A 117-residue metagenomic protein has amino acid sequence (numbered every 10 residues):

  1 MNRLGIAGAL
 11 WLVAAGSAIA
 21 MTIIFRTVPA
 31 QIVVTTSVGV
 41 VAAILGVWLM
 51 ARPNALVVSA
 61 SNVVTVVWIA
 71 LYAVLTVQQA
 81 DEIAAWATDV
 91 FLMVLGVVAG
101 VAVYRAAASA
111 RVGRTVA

Functional and structural regions predicted by a protein language model:
N2-A7, L95-A117: Membrane-water interface at the C-terminal end of transmembrane alpha helices
N2-Q31: Membrane-helix boundary elements
A15-I19, V40-G46, I69-A70: Hydrophobic, membrane-inserted alpha-helices
A20-R26, G46-A51, V74-Q79: Hydrophobic alpha-helical transmembrane segments
A30-A43, A85-G96: Alpha-helical transmembrane segments of polytopic membrane proteins
V38-V58: Canonical alpha-helical transmembrane segments
V58-T65: Cytoplasmic-side transmembrane-helix entry/capping segments in multi-pass membrane proteins
V63, A70-V90: Membrane-helix boundary connector in multi-pass membrane proteins
